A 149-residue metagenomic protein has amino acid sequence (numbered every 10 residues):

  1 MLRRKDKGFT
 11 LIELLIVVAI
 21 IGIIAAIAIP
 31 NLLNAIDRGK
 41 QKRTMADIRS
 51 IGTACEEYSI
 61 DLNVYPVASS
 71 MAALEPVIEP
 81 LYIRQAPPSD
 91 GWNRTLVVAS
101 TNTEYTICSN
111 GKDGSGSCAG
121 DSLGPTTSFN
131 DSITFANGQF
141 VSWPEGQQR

Functional and structural regions predicted by a protein language model:
M1-F9: N-terminal leader/signal peptides at the extreme start of proteins
R3, A19, S50-T53, E57-Y58 (+1 more regions): Short acidic linear motifs
L15-N31: Alpha-helical hydrophobic helix detector
N31-R49: Aliphatic-rich helix starts adjacent to a transmembrane/signal segment
T53-S109: Extracellular/periplasmic head regions of type IV pilus-like filament subunits
S100-R149: Short, surface-exposed interaction loops/tails
